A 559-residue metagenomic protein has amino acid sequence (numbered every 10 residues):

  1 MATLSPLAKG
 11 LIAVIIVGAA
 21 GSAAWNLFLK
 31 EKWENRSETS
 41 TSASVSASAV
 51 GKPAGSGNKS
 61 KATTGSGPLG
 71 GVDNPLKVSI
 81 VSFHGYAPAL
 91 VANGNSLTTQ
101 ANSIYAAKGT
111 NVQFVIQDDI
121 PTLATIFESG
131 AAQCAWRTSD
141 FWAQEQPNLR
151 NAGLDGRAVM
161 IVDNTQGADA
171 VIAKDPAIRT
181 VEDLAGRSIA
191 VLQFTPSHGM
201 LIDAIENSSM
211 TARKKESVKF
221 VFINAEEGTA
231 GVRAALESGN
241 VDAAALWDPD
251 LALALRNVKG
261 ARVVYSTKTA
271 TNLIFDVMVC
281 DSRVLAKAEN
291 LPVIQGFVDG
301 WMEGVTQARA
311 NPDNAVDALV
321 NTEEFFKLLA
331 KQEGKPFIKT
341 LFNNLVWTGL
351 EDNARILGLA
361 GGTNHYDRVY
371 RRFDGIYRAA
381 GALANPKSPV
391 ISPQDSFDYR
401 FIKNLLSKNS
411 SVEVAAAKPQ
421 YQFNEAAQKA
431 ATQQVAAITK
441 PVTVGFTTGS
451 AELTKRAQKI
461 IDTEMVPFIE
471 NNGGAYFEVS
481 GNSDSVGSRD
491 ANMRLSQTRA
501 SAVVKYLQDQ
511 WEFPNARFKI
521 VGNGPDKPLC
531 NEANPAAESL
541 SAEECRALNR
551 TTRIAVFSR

Functional and structural regions predicted by a protein language model:
A2-T122, E128, G349-A436: N-terminal hydrophobic or amphipathic helices and topogenic motifs
N35-G228, V232-S238, D242-D248, V264-T267 (+1 more regions): Short, glycine-/small- and polar/acidic-enriched structural segments that line small-molecule recognition paths
A87, V91, P121, T125 (+18 more regions): Solvent-exposed, polar/charged alpha-helical surfaces in well-ordered, non-transmembrane soluble domains, broadly
V91-G94, T98, E128, A132 (+14 more regions): Sec-exported extracytoplasmic/periplasmic mature domains
S139-F141, L149-R150, E216-L328: Pocket-lining segment of extracytoplasmic ligand-binding domains
A288-N385: Secondary-structure end/capping motifs
F397-Y476, E512, S541-E543, F557-R559: Periplasmic peptidoglycan-binding/tethering modules of Gram-negative envelope proteins
E452, S483-R559: Periplasmic OmpA-like peptidoglycan-binding domain that tethers envelope proteins to the cell wall
